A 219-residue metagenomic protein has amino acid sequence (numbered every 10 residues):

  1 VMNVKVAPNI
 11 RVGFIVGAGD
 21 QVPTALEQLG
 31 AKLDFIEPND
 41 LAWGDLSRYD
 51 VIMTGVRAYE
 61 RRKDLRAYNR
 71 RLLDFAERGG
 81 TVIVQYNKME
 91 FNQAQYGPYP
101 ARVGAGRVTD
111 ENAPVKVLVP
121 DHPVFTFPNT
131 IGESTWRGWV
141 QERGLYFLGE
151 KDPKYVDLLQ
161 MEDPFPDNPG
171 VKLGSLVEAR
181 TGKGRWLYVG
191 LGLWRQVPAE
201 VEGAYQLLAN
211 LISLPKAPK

Functional and structural regions predicted by a protein language model:
V1-G55, Y86-E90, T109-E111, R195-V197 (+1 more regions): Aromatic-Pro/Gly-enriched surface loop or interdomain linker that acts as a lid/target-recognition segment
K5-A7, D45-S47, A76-E77, G170 (+1 more regions): Extracellular/periplasmic catalytic domains that process cell-envelope and extracellular macromolecules
I15, G19, L65, N69 (+2 more regions): Solvent-exposed, acidic/flexible segments
P38-A42, A67-R70, G170-L176: Alpha-helical scaffolding within the catalytic cores of extracellular/periplasmic polymer-degrading hydrolases
R57-V140: A glycine-rich, often tryptophan-bearing local segment used as a flexible ligand/cofactor-contacting loop or short
R102-V201: Catalytic beta-strand/loop cores that center a nucleophilic Ser/Cys/Thr and support acyl-enzyme chemistry
